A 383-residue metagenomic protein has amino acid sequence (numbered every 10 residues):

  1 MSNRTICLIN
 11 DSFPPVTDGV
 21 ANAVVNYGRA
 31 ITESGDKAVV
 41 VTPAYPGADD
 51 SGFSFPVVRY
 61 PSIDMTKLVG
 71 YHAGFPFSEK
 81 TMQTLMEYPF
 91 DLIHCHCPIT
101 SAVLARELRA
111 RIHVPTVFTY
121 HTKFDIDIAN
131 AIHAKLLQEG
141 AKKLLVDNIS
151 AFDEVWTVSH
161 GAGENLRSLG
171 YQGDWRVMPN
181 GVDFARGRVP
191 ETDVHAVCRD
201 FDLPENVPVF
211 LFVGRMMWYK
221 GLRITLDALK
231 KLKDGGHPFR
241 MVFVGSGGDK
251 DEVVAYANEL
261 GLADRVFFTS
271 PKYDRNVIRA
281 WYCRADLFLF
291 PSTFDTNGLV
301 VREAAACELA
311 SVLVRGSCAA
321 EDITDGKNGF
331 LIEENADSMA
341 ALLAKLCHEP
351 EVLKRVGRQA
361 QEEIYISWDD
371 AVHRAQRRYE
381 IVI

Functional and structural regions predicted by a protein language model:
N22, P208-K231, M241, G248-V254: A conserved mid-protein helix/loop that constitutes part of the nucleotide-sugar donor-binding site
D127, R315-G326, F330-L331: Short acidic/histidine- and often glycine-rich active-site loop of Leloir-type glycosyltransferases that engages
I149, P271, R279-A285: Short alpha-helical donor nucleotide-sugar binding micro-motif in glycosyltransferases
V254-K272: Nucleotide-activated donor-binding/catalytic signature segment of Leloir-type glycosyltransferases, i.e., the conserved
R265, V352-I366: A short, well-ordered alpha-helix in the C-terminal region of glycosyltransferases
T293: Aromatic "clamp/platform" in nucleotide-sugar-dependent glycosyltransferases that forms part of the donor/acceptor
A310-V314: Short hydrophobic beta-strand element within catalytic cores of glycosyltransferases and related nucleotide-activated
D325-G326, F330-A336, A344-P350: Conserved acidic donor-binding segment of nucleotide-sugar-dependent glycosyltransferases
